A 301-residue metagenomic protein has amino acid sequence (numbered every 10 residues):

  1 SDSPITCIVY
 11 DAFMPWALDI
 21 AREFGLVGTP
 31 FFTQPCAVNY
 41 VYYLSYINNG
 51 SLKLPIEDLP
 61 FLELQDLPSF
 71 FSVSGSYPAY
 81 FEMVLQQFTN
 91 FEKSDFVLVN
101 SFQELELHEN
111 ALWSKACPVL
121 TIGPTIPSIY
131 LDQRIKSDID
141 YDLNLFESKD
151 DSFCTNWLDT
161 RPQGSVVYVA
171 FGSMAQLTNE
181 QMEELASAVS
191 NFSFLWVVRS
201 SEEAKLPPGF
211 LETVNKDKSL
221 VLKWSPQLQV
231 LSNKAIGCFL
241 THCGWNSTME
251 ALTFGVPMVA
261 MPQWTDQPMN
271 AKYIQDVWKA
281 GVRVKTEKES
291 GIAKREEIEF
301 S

Functional and structural regions predicted by a protein language model:
S1-L228, Q263, M269-K272, D276-F300: Nucleotide-sugar-dependent glycosyltransferase catalytic domains
A21, W224-A271: A donor-sugar binding/catalytic signature common to diverse glycosyltransferases and related nucleotide-sugar
